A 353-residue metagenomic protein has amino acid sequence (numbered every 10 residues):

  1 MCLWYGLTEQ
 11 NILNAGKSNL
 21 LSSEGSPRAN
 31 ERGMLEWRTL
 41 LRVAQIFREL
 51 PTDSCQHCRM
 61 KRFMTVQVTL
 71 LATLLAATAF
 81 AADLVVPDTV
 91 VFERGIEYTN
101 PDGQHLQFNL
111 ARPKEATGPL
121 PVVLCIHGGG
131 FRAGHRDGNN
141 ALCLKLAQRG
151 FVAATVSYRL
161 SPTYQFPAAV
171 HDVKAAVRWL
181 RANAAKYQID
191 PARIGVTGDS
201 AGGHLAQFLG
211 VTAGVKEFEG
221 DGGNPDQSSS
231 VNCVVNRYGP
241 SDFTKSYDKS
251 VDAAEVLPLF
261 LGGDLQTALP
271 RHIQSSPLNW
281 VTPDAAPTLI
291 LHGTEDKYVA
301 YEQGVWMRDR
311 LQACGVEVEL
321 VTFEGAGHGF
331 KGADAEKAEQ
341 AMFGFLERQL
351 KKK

Functional and structural regions predicted by a protein language model:
C2, C55-C58: Cysteine-centered motifs
E9, A15, E24, A29-E31 (+5 more regions): Acidic, Ala/Val/Gly-enriched low-complexity intrinsically disordered segments
S18-L20, S26-R28, L40, C58 (+1 more regions): Repetitive helical segments and hydrophobic/amphipathic motifs
M60-V66: Positively charged n-region of N-terminal signal peptides that target proteins for export
Q67-T78: Bacterial N-terminal signal peptides
F80-K353: Alpha/beta-hydrolase superfamily serine-hydrolase fold, recognizing
